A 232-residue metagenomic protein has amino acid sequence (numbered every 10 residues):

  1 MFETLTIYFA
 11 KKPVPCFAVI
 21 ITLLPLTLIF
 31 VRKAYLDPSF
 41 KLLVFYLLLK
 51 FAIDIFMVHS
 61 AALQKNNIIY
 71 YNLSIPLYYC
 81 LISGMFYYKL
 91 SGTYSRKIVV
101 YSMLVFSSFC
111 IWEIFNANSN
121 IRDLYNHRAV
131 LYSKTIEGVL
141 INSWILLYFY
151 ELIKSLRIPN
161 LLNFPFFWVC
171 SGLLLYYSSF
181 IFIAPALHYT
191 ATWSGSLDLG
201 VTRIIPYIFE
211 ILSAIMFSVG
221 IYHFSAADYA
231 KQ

Functional and structural regions predicted by a protein language model:
F2-Q232: Terminal, non-globular segments
